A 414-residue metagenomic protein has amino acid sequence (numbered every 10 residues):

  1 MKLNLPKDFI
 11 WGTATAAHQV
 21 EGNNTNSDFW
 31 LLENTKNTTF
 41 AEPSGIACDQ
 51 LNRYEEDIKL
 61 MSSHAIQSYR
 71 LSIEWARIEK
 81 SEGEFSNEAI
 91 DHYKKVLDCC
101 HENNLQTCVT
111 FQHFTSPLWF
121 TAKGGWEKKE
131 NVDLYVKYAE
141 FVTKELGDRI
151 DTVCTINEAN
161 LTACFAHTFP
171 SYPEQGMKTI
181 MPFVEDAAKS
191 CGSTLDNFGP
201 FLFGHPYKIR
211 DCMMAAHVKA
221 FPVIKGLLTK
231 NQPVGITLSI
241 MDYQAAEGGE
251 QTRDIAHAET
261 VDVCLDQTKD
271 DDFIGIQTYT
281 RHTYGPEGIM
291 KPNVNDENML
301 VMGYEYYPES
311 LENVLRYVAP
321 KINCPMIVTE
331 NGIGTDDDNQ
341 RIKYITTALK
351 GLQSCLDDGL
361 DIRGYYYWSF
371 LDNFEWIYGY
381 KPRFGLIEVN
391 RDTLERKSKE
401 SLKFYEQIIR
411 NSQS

Functional and structural regions predicted by a protein language model:
M1-I58, S62-Q67, A76-S414: Non-catalytic scaffold segments within catalytic domains of secreted glycoside hydrolases
